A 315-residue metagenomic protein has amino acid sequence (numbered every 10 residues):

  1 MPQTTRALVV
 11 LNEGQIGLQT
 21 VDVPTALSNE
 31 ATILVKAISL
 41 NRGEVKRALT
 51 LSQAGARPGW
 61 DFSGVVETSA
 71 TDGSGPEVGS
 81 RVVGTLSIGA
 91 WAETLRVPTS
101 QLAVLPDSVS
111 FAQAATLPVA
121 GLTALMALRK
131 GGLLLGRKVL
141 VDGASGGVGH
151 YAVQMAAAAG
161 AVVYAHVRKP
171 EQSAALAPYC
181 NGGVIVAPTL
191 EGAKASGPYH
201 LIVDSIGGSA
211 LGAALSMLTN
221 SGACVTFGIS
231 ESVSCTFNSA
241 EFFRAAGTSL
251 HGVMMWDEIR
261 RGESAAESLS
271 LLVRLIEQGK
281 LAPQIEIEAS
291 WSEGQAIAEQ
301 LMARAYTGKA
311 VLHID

Functional and structural regions predicted by a protein language model:
P2-Q3, E263-D315: C-terminal hydrophobic helical "lid"/dimerization subdomain of Rossmann-like NAD(P)H-dependent oxidoreductases
D22-S39, A48-G89: Glycine-rich beta-strand-centered segment in the early N-terminal region that forms part of a ligand/cofactor-binding
K46, R81-G143: NAD(P)H dinucleotide-binding glycine-rich loop of Rossmann-like/cofactor-binding domains, especially the beta1-alpha1
R81, K138, V162, G222-A223: Short glycine-centered segments of the SAM/dcSAM-binding site in methyltransferase folds
L117-P188: Mid-domain Rossmann-like dinucleotide-binding core that forms the NAD(H)/NADP(H) cofactor-binding site
K194-L201: A short acidic, Gly/Pro-enriched loop at the edge of an enzyme's catalytic core that lines a small-molecule cofactor
S209-K280, I314-D315: Glycine-rich phosphate-binding loop and adjacent beta-alpha segment of Rossmann(oid) nucleotide-cofactor-binding
